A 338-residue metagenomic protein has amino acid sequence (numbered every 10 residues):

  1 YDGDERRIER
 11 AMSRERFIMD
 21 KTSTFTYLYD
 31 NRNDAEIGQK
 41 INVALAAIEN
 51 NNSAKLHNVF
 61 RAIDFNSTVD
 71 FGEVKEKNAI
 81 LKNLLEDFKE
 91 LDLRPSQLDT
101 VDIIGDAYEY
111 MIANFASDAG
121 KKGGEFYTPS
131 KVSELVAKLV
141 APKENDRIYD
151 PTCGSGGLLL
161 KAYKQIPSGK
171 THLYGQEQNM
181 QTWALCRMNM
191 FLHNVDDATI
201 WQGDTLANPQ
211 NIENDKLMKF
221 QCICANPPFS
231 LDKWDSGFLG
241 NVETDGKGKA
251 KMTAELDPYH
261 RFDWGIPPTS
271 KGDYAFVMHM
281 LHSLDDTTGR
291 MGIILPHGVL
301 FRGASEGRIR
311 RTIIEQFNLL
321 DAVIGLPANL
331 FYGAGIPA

Functional and structural regions predicted by a protein language model:
Y1-E144, T199-Q210, G325-N329: Non-catalytic, mostly N-terminal accessory regions of nucleic-acid modification and defense proteins
V74, Q97, G175-N179, C222 (+4 more regions): Hydrophobic alpha-helical scaffolding
I80, I103, A107, T128 (+5 more regions): Helical mechanochemical/support elements of P-loop NTPase systems and associated helical scaffolds
N114-S117, G169, E255-F262: Gly-rich Lys/Arg/Thr-decorated short loops/hinges at beta-loop-alpha junctions or inter-strand turns that position
K122-A225, F229-N241, D245-G246, L295-G298 (+1 more regions): Conserved S-adenosyl-L-methionine
T171-Y174, N208-P209, H260-W264, L326-P327: Short beta-alpha connecting loops at secondary-structure transitions that line or flank enzyme active sites
F229-A275, G292-G298: Mobile active-site "lid"/loop adjacent to the S-adenosyl-L-methionine
D263-P337: Conserved Class I SAM-dependent methyltransferase catalytic core
